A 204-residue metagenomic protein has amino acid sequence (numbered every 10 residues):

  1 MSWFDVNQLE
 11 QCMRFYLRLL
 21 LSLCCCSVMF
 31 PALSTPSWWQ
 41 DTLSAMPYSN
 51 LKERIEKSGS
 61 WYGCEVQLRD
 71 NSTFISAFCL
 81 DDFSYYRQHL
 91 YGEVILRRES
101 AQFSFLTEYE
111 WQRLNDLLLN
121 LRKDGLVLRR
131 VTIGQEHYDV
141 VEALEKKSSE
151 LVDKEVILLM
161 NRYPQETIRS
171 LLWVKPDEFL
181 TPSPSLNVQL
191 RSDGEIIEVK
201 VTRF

Functional and structural regions predicted by a protein language model:
L9-L20: Bacterial N-terminal signal peptides that target proteins for export
R18-V28: Bacterial N-terminal signal peptides
F30-S148, R191-F204: Short helix/turn-capping signatures at newly exposed starts of structured segments
Q88-L96, L158, R169-V174, E178-S192: Broad, structure-driven detector of short, well-ordered beta-strand segments within folded domains
T132-P176: Mixed-charge, low-complexity intrinsically disordered segments
